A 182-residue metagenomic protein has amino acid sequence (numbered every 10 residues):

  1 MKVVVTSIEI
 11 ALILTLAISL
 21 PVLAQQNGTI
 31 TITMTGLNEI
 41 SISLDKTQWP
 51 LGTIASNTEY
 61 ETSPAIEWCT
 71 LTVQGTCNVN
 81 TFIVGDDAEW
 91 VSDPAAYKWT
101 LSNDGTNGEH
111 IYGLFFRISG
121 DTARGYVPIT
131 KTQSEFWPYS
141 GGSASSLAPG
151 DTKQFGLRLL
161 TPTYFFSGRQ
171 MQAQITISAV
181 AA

Functional and structural regions predicted by a protein language model:
M1-N27: Sec-dependent, cleavable N-terminal signal peptides
V3, I10, Y60-T62, H110 (+1 more regions): Intrinsic disorder/low-complexity segments enriched in polar/small residues
S19-Q74, Y97, N107, Y112 (+2 more regions): Short, polar/proline-rich extracytoplasmic segments that appear immediately after membrane translocation
S41, N78-D151: Surface-exposed binding patches on compact interaction domains or structured appendages
E61-W68, N80-I83, Q154: Contiguous beta-strand segments within globular domains
I83, L157-L159, A179: Short, hydrophobic/aromatic-enriched beta-strand segments in well-ordered soluble domains
K153-F165: Short edge beta-strand/strand-turn motifs with a hydrophobic/aromatic core and a Ser/Thr and/or Pro "cap." The feature
